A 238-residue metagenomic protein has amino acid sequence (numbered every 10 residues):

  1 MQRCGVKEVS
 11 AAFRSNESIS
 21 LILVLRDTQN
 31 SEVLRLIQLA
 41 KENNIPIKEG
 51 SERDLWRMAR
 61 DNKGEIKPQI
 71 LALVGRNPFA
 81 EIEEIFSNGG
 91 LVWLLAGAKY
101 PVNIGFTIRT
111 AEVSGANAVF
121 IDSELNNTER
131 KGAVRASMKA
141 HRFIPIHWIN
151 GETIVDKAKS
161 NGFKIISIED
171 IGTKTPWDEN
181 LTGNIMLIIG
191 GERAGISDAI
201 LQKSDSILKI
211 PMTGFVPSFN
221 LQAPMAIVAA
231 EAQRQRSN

Functional and structural regions predicted by a protein language model:
M1-N77: N-terminal positively charged helical leader segments and presequences
Q2, S10-E17, V24, L34-I37 (+1 more regions): RNA substrate-binding interface of SAM-dependent RNA methyltransferases
S10, N16, A72, E112-V113 (+3 more regions): Structured adenosyl-cofactor binding patch, chiefly the S-adenosyl-L-methionine
T28, R53, R76-P78, D170-T173 (+1 more regions): Short glycine-rich anion-binding loops that position phosphate/pyrophosphate groups of nucleotides and phosphorylated
L39, E65-I70, R135-R142, G183-I185: Short, hinge-like loop/turn segments at secondary-structure boundaries
N43, R142, N161, K203-S204: Short, structured coil segments at secondary-structure junctions
S51, A96-G97, D122-S123, L208-F215: Short beta->alpha connector loops at strand-helix junctions that form conserved, small/polar/Pro-enriched
S167-T213, N220: Active-site/ligand-binding-proximal alpha/beta "capping" segment
